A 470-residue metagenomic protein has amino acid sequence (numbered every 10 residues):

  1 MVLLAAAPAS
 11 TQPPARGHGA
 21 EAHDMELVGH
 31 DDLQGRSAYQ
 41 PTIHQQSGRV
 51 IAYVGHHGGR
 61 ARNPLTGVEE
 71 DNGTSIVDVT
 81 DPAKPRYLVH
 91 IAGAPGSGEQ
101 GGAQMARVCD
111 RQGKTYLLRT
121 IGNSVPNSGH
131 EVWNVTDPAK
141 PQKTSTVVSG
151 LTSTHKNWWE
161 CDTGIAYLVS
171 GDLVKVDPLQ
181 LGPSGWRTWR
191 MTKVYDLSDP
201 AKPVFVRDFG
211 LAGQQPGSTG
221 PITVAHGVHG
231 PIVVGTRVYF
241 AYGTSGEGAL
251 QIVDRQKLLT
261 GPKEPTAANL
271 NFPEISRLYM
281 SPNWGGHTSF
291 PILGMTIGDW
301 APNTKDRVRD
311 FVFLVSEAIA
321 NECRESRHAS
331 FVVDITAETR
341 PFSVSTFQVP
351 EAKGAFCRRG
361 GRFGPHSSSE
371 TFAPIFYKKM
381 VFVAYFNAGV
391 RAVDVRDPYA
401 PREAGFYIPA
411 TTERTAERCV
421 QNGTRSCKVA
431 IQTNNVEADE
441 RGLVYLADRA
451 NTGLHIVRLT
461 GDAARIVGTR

Functional and structural regions predicted by a protein language model:
M1-A5: Bacterial N-terminal signal peptides
A9-R470: Feature marking well-ordered beta-strand scaffolds used for ligand recognition
